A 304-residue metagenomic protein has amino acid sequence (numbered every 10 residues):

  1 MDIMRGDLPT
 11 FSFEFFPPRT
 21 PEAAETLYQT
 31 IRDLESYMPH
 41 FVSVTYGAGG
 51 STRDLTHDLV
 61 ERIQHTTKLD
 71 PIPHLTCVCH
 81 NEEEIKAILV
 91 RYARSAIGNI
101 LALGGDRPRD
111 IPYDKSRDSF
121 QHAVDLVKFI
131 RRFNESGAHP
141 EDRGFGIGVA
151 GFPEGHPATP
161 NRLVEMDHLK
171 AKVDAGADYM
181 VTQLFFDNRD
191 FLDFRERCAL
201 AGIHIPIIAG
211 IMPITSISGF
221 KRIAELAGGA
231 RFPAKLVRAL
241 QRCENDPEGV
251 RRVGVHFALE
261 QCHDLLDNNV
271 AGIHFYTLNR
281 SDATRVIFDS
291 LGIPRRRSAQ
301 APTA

Functional and structural regions predicted by a protein language model:
M1-I3, E22-E25, G50-R62, N81-A87 (+4 more regions): Active-site-adjacent beta->alpha loops and helix N-cap segments on the catalytic face of soluble alpha/beta enzymes
M1-V44: Conserved N-terminal beta1-alpha1 strand-loop-helix module at the mouth
G6-T10, M38-F41, T67-P71, A96-G98 (+4 more regions): Short, well-ordered coil/turn segments that N-cap beta-strands
T10-Y28, P71-E83, G146-V164, Q241-H256: Active-site mouth loops of central-metabolism enzymes
E14, V42, Y92, K172 (+3 more regions): Conserved, mostly hydrophobic/aromatic
F15-P18, T45-G49, H74-H80, G105-D106 (+5 more regions): Active-site beta-loop-alpha junctions enriched in small/polar residues
D118-E141, V149-A158, L200-V255, E260 (+1 more regions): Active-site pocket-lining/capping segments in soluble small-molecule metabolic enzymes
